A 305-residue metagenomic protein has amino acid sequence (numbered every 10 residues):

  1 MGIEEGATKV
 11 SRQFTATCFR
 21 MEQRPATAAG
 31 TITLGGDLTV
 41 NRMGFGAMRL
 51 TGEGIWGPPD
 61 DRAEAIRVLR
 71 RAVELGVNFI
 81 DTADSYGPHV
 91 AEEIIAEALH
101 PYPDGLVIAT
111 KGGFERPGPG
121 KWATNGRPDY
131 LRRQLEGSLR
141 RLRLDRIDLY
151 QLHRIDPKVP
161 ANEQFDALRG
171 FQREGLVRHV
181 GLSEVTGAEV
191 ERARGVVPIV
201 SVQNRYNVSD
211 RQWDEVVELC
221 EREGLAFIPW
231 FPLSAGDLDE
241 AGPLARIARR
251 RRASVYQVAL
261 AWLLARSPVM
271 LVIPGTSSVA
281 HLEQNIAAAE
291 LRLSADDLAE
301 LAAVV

Functional and structural regions predicted by a protein language model:
G2-L106: N-terminal binding-site loop/beta-alpha segment at the start of enzyme catalytic domains that lines or forms
F14-T31, I155-V305: Beta/alpha (TIM)-barrel catalytic core signal, keyed to glycine-rich beta->alpha loops juxtaposed to Asp/Glu that bind
G35, A96-V107, R140-R143, R194-V196 (+1 more regions): Acidic (Asp/Glu)-rich catalytic clusters
T51-I55, E115-W122, L238-D239, H281-Q284: A short acidic, helix-capping loop that chelates divalent metal ions and anchors anionic groups
G57-E64, V90, I94, W122-R133 (+2 more regions): Alpha-helix N-cap and loop-to-helix initiation/capping positions
P58-A72, G126-L142, T186-R192: Short, acidic/polar
G105-G118, E184: A short, structured active-site edge motif that brings together acidic residues
L139-K158: Active-site groove signature of glycoside hydrolases
